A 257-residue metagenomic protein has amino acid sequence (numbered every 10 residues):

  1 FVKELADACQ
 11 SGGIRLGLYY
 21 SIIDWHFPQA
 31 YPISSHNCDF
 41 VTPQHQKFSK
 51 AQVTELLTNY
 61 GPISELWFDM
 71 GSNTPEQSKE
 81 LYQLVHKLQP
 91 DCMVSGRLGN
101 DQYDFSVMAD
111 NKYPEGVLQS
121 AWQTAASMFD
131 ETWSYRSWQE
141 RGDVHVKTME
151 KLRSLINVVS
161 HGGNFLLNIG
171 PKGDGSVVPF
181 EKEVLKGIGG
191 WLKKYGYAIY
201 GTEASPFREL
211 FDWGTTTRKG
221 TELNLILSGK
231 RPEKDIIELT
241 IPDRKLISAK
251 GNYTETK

Functional and structural regions predicted by a protein language model:
F1-K257: Mature catalytic domains of secreted/periplasmic carbohydrate-active enzymes
